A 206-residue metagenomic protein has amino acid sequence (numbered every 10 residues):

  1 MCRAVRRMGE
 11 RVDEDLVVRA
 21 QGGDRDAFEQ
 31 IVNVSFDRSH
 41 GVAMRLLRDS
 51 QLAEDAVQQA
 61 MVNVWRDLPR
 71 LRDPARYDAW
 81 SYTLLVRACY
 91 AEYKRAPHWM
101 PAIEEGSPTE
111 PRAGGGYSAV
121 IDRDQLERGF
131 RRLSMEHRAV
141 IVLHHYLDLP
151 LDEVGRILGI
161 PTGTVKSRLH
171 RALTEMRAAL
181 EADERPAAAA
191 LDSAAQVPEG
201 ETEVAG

Functional and structural regions predicted by a protein language model:
G9-D13, A91, H98-R128, P150 (+1 more regions): Internal acidic/polar
L16, H40, S50-D67, T162: Conserved RNAP core-binding helix
V17-G41, R138: A short, charge-rich alpha-helical start-of-domain segment used by transcription regulators
Q21-G22, L47-R48, Q58-R76, R95-P97: Sigma70-family region 2
V32-S50, D67, Y82, F130 (+1 more regions): Amphipathic, Lys/Arg- and hydrophobic-enriched alpha-helical face
V34-D37, L46-R48, M135, V142-L149: Short helix-capping/turn signature of helix-turn-helix
R66-D73, T83-E104, A119, R171 (+1 more regions): Arg/Lys-rich amphipathic alpha helix in sigma70-family domain 2
R128-A139, L147-T164, T174-A178: Helix-turn-helix DNA-binding module
